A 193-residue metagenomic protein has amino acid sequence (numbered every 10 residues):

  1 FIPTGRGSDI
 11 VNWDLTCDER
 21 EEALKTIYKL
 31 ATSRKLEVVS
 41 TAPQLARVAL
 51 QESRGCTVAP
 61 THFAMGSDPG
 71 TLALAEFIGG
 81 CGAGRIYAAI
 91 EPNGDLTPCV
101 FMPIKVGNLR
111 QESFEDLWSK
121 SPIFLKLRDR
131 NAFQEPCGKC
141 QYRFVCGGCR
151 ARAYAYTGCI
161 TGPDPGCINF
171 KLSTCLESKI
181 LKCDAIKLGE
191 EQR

Functional and structural regions predicted by a protein language model:
F1-N93, F101, K105-V106: Radical SAM enzyme [4Fe-4S]-AdoMet core and its adjacent flexible, acidic and glycine-rich loops/tails across
D95-L96, F101-R193: Flexible mid-to-C-terminal extensions adjoining Fe-S/redox cofactors in radical SAM and related proteins
